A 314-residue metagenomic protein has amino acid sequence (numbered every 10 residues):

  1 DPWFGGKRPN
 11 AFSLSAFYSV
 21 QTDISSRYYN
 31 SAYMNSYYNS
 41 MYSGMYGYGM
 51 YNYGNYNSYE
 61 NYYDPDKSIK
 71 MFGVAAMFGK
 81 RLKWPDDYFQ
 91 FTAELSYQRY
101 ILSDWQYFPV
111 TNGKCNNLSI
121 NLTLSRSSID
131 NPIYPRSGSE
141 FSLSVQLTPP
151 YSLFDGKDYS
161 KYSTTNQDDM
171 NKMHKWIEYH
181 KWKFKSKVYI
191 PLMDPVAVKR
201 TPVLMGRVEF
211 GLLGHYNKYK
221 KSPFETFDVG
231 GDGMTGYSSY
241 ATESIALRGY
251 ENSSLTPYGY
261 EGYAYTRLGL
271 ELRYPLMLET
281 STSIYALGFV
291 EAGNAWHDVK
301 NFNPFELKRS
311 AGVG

Functional and structural regions predicted by a protein language model:
D1-Y134, E140: Gram-negative/organellar outer-membrane beta-barrel architecture
S13-F17, T92-Q98, S142-Q146, R207-G211 (+1 more regions): Transmembrane beta-strands of outer-membrane beta-barrel proteins
F72, L118, H180, R309-A311: Exposed loop/turn and edge beta-strand positions of beta-sandwich/beta-sheet ligand-binding modules
L82-F89, D194-P202, E279-S281: Secondary-structure transition into beta-strands, especially the periplasmic turns and strand N-termini that construct
Q106-L276, W296-D298: C-terminal outer-membrane beta-barrel translocator/porin domains of Gram-negative envelope proteins and their
M234, S239, K300-G314: C-terminal beta-signal and terminal closure region of outer-membrane beta-barrel proteins
T282-G288, N301: Generic long, charged, amphipathic alpha-helical segments
A286-E291, E306, S310: Small/polar glycine-rich anion-binding or flexible loop at a beta-alpha turn
